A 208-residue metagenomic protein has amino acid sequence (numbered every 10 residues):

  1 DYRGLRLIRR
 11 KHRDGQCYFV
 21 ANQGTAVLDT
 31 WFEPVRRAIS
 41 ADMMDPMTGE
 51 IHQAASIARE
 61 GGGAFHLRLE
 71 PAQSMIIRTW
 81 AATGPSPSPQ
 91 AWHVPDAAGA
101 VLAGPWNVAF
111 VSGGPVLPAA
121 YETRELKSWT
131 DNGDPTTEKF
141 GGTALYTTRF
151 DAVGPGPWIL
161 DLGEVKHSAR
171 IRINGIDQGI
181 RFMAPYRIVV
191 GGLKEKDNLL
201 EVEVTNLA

Functional and structural regions predicted by a protein language model:
D1-T143, D151-G156, G191, L207: Carbohydrate-binding surfaces of carbohydrate-active enzymes
T25, A38, P155, K166-S168 (+2 more regions): A generic structural motif
W31-E33, F150-A152, G156-N174, R181-F182 (+1 more regions): Aromatic-lined ligand-binding clefts that engage carbohydrates, nucleic acids, or primary amines
P46-G49, I173-Q178: Change "in extracellular beta-sheet-rich domains … of secreted and cell-surface proteins" to "in beta-sheet-rich domains
A55-A58, D177-F182: Short beta-strand segments within Ig-like beta-sandwich modules, predominantly Fibronectin type-III
H66, T147, P185-R187: Well-ordered beta-strand positions in beta-sheet-rich domains
G142-A144, F182, K196: Residue-level preference for beta-strand/loop junctions
I188-L199, E203: Short, surface-exposed tryptophan/glycine-enriched loops that mediate extracellular molecular recognition
